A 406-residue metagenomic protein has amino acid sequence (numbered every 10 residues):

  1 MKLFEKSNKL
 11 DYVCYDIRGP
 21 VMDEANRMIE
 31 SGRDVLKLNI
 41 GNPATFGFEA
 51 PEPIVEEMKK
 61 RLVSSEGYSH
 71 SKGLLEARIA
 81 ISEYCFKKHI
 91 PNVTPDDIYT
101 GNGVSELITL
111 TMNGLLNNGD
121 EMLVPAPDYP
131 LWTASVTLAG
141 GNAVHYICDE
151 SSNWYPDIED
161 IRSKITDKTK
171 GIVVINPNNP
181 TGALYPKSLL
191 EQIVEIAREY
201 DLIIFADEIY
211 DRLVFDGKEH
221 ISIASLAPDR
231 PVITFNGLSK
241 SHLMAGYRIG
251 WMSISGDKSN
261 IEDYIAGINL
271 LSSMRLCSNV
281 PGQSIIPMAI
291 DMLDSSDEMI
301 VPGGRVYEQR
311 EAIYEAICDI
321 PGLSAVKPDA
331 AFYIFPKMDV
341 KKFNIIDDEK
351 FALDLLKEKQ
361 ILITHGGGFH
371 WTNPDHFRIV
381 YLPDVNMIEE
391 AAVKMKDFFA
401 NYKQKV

Functional and structural regions predicted by a protein language model:
K2-S7, D11-G103, L110, A289-L293 (+1 more regions): N-terminal small-domain helix-loop-helix segment of the aminotransferase-like
S31, A139, E199-Y200, R230 (+2 more regions): Helix C-cap/helix->beta junction micro-motif
V55, S225-G304, Y314-A316, F399: Conserved core segment of the aminotransferase class I/II
K87, S163, N344-I346, D354-I363 (+1 more regions): PLP-dependent enzyme catalytic core of the Aspartate aminotransferase-like
G114-V136: Conserved PLP-anchoring active-site segment centered on the Schiff-base-forming lysine
L138-V144: A short helix-loop-beta submotif of the ANL/AMP-binding
V144, D149-K218: Active-site phosphate-binding strand-loop segment of PLP-dependent enzymes
P287, G303-I317, A325-D339, N373: Conserved glycine-rich beta-strand-loop-beta hairpin in the small C-terminal domain of fold type I
